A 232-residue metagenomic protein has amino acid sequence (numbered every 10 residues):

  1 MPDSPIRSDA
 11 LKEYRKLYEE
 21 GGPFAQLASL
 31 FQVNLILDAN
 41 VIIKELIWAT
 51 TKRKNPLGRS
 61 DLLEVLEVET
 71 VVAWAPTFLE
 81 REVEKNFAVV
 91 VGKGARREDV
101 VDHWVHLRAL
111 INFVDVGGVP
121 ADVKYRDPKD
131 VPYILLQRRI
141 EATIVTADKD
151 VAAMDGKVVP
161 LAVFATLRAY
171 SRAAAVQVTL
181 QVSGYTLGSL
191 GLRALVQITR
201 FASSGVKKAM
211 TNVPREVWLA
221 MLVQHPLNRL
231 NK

Functional and structural regions predicted by a protein language model:
P2-A73: Short, well-structured N-terminal submotif of metal-dependent ribonuclease cores
L37, A147-D148: Active-site flanking residues adjacent to catalytic metal/cofactor-binding acidic residues
V41-I42, L79, Y133, D150-V151: Alpha-helix capping/helix-boundary segments
E45-W48, V83-V89, D155-K157: A short acidic (Asp/Glu
E67-T70, T77-V119: PIN-domain endoribonuclease scaffold, especially VapC-family toxins
V72, A142-A147: Short hydrophobic alpha-helical runs that function as membrane-insertion/retention elements
I111-T143: Active-site neighborhoods of divalent-metal-dependent phosphate/nucleic-acid chemistry enzymes
D150-K232: Acidic, PIN/NYN-like endoribonuclease modules and their adjacent C-terminal/linker elements
